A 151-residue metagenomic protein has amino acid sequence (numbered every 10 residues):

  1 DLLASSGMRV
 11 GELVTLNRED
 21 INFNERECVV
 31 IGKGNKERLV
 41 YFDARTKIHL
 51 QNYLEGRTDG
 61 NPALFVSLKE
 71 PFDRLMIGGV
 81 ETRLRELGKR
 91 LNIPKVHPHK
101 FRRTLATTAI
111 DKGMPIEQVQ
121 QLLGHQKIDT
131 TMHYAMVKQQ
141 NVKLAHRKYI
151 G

Functional and structural regions predicted by a protein language model:
D1, S5, R102-Q126: C-terminal catalytic core of tyrosine-transesterase DNA break-rejoin enzymes
S6-G11, T15-N52: Conserved tyrosine-mediated DNA breakage-rejoining catalytic core shared by Y-recombinases
R9, N17-E19, P115, Q126-D129: Short coil/turn motifs that cap or connect alpha-helices
G34, L123, I128-K148: Catalytic-site neighborhood detector that most strongly recognizes the C-terminal catalytic loop/helix of tyrosine
D43-I93: Active-site/catalytic core of tyrosine-dependent DNA strand-transfer enzymes
P98-H99, Y134: Catalytic tyrosine of NAD(P)H-dependent dehydrogenase/reductases that use a Tyr as the general acid/base
